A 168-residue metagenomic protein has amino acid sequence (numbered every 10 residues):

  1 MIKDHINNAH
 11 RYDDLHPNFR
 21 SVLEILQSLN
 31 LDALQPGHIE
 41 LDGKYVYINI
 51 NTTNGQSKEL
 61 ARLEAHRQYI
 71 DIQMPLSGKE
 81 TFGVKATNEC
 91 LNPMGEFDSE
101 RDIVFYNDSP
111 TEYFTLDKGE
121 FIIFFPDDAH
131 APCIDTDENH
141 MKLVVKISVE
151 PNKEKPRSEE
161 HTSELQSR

Functional and structural regions predicted by a protein language model:
M1-I50, S57, R62-A65: A short, N-terminal "cap"/entry segment at the start of jelly-roll beta-barrel domains of the cupin/DSBH fold
G43, L60-I70, E89-P93, S109-P110 (+1 more regions): A short beta-loop-beta micro-motif enriched in histidine and acidic residues
I48-H66, L76-L91: Conserved short histidine dyad/triad with adjacent acidic residue
Q68-E80, A86, E96-D102, K146-S148: Short, conserved beta-strand element in jelly-roll/cupin
I72, F121-I123, E138-K153: A short hydrophobic beta-strand segment most commonly corresponding to one strand of the jelly-roll/cupin
T115-A129: Conserved metal-binding segment of the jelly-roll/cupin
E160-Q166: Conserved small/polar residues in nucleotide/adenosyl-binding loops
